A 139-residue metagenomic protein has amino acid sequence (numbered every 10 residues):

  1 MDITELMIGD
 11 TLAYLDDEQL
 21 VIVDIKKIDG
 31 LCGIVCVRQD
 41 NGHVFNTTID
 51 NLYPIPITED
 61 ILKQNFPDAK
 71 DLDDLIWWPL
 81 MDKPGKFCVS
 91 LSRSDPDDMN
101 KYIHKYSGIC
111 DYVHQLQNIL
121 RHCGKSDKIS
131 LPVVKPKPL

Functional and structural regions predicted by a protein language model:
M1-D2: Short alpha-helix capping/helix-loop boundary micro-motifs
G9-A13, N51: Generic structural signal for buried aliphatic residues
T11, E18-V35: Short beta-strand-centered aromatic/proline hotspots
G30-N46, K70-V113: Acidic, low-complexity, intrinsically disordered interaction modules
G42-D68, I109-C123, P132: Intrinsically disordered, low-complexity, charged/polar segments
S126-L139: Charged phosphate-binding loop/patch that engages nucleotide di/tri-phosphates or the phosphate backbone of nucleic
